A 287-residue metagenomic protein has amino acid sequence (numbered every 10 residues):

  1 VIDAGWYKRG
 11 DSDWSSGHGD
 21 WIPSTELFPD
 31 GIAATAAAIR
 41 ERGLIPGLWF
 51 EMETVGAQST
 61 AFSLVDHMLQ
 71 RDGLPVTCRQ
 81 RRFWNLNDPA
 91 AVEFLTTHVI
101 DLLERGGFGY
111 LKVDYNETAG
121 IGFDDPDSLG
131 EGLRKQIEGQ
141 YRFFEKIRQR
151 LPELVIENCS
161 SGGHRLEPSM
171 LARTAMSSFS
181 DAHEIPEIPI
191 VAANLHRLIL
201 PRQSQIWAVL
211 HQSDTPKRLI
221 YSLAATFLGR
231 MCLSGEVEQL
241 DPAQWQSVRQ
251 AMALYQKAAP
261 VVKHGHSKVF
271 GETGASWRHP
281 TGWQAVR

Functional and structural regions predicted by a protein language model:
V1-T97, Y110: Aromatic-lined carbohydrate-binding/catalytic grooves of carbohydrate-active enzymes
V1-Y7, L95-P126: Active-site groove signature of glycoside hydrolases
G5-Y7, E51-E53, N116-T118, C159-H164: An acidic- and aromatic-residue-enriched active-site/binding cleft used to recognize and process polar
G10-W14, Q58-S63, I121-P126, R165-A175 (+1 more regions): Histidine/acidic-residue-rich catalytic or RNA/ligand-binding cores of hydrolases and nuclease-related proteins
P29-L44, L133-L151: Alpha-helix-loop-beta-strand connector modules within alpha/beta enzyme cores
I39, L95, D114, I156 (+1 more regions): Conserved, mostly hydrophobic/aromatic
R79-G107, A172, Q203, W207-Q212 (+1 more regions): Alpha-amylase-like alpha-glycosidases and glucanotransferases acting on alpha-linked glucans and related
Q140-R287: Active-site-proximal substrate-binding groove within the catalytic cores of carbohydrate-active enzymes
